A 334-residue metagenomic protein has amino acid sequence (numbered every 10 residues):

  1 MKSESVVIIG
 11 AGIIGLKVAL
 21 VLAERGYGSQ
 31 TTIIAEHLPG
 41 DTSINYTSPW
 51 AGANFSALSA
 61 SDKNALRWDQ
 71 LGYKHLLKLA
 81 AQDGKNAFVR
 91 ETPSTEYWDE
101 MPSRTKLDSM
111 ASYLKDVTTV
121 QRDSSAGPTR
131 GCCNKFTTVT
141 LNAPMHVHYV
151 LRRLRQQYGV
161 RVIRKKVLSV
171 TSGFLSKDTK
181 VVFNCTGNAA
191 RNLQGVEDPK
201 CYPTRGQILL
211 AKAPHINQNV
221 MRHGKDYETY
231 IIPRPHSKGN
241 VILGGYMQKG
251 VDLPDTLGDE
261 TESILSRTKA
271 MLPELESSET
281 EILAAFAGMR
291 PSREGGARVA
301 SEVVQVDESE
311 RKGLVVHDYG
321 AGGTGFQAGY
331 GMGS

Functional and structural regions predicted by a protein language model:
K2-I14: Beta1/beta-strand and adjacent pyrophosphate-binding region of the FAD-binding site in flavoprotein oxidoreductases
A23-T47: Glycine-rich FAD pyrophosphate-binding loop
Y46-L71: N-terminal glycine-rich dinucleotide-binding loop that anchors FAD/FMN and/or NAD(P) in oxidoreductases
D62-H75, C133-Y149, D255-E260, Q327-G329: Short beta-strand to alpha-helix junction loop
K74-Y158: Flavin (FAD/FMN) cofactor-binding and adjacent substrate-gating region of FAD-dependent oxidoreductase domains
T137-Y227, P235-G239, K249-D252, D259-I264: Predominantly flavin-linked oxidoreductase catalytic cores and closely associated redox partners
Y149, S278-S334: C-terminal catalytic lobe of FAD-dependent flavoproteins
C201, P214-N217, H236-N240, Q248-S292 (+1 more regions): Flavin-binding catalytic cores
